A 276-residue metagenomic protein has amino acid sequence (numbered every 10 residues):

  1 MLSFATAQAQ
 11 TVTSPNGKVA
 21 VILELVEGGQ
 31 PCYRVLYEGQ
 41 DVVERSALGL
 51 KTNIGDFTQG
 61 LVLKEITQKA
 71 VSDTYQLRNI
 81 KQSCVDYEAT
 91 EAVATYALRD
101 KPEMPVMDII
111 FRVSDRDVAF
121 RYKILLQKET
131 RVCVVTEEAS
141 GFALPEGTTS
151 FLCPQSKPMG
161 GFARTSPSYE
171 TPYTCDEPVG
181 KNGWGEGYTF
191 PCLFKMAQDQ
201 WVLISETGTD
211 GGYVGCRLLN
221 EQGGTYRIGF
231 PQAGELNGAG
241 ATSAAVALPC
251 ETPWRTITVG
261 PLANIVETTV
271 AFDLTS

Functional and structural regions predicted by a protein language model:
M1-Q10: Bacterial Sec-dependent N-terminal signal peptides
T11-T275: N-terminal accessory beta-strand-rich subdomains and adjacent acidic, glycine-rich linkers that precede catalytic cores
